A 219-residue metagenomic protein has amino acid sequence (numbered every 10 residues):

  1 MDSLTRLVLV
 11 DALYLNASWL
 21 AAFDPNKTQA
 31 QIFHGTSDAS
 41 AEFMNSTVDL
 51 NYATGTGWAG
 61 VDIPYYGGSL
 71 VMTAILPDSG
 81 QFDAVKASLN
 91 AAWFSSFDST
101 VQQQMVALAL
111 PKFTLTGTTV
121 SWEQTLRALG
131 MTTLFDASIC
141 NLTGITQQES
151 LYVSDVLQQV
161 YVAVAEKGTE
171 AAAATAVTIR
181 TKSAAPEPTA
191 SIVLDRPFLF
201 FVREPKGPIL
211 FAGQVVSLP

Functional and structural regions predicted by a protein language model:
M1-P219: Secretory/exported precursors with cleavable N-terminal leaders
